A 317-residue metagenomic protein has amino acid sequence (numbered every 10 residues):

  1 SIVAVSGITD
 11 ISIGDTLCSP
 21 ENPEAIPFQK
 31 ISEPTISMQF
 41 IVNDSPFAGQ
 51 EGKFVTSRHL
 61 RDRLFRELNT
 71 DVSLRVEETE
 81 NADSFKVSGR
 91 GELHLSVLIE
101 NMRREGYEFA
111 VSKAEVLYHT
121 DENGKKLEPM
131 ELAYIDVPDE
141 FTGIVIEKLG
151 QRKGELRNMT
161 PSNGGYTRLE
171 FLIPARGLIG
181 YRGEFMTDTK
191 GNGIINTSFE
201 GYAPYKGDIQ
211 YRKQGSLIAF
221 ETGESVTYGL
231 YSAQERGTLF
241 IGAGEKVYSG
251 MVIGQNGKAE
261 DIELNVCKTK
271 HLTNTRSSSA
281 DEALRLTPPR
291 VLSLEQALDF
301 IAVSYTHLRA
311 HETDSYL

Functional and structural regions predicted by a protein language model:
S1-A82, R104: Catalytic P-loop NTP-binding/switch module of NTPases
G14, F40, G91, P138 (+4 more regions): Residue-level signature of catalytic and energy-coupling elements of molecular machines, predominantly ATP/GTP-dependent
D15-C18, E92-E108, V145-I146, L178-D188: Charge-rich, low-aromatic oligomerization/scaffolding segments with amphipathic character
A25-N43, D71-D83, E100-A133, E155-L172 (+2 more regions): Interdomain boundary/hinge elements
V55-E67, V137-R152: Short amphipathic alpha-helix segments
E78-D121, E131, P138, T142 (+5 more regions): Conserved structured catalytic cores and adjacent interaction surfaces of nucleotide-binding/hydrolyzing enzymes
I173, M186-D188, G193-A302, S315: Long insertion/accessory domains within large nucleic-acid-processing enzymes
T306, A310-T313: Conserved small/polar residues in nucleotide/adenosyl-binding loops
